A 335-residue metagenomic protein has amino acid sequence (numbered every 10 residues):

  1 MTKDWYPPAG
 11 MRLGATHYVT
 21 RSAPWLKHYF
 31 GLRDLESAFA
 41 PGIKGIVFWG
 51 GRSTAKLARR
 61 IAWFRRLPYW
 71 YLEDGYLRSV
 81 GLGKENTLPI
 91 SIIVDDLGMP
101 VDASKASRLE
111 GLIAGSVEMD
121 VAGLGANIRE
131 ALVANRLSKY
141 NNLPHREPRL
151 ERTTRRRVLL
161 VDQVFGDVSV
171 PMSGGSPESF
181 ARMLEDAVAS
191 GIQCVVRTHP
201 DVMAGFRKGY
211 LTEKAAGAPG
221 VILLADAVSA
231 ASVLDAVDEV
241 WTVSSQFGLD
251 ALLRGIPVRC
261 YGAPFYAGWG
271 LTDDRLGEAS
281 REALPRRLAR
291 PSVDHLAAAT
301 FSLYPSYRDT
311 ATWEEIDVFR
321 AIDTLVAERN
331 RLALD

Functional and structural regions predicted by a protein language model:
M1, W5-A9, G81-T154, P171 (+1 more regions): Leloir-type glycosyltransferase catalytic cores
M1-L57, G166-D167: N-terminal pre-catalytic "stem/leader" segment of glycosyltransferase-like enzymes
A38-E85: Extended catalytic core of nucleotide-activated donor transferases of GT-like folds
G42-G45, R66, G191, G220 (+2 more regions): Short, well-ordered alpha-helix to beta-strand connector turns
G50-A58, E73, A227-T272: A donor-sugar binding/catalytic signature common to diverse glycosyltransferases and related nucleotide-sugar
E73-G75, R155-S169, T198-P200, A263: Short loop/turn segments at strand-loop or loop-helix junctions that form parts of catalytic or ligand-binding pockets
V168-M183: Mid-to-C-terminal functional-domain signal that highlights helix-capping/loop sites within ligand-binding modules
L184-D226: Catalytic donor nucleotide-activated moiety binding site of glycosyltransferases and closely related
